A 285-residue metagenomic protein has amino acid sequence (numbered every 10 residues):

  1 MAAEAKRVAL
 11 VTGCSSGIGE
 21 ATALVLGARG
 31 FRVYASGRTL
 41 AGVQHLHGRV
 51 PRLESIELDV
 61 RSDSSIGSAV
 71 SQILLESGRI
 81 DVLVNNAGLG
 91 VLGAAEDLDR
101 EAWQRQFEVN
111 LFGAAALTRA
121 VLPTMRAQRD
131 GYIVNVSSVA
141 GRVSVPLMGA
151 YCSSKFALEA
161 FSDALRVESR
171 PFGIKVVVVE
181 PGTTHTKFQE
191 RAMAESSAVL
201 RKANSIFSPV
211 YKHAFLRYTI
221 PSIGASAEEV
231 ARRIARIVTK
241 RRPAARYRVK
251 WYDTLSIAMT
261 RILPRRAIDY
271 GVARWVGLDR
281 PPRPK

Functional and structural regions predicted by a protein language model:
S15-S16: Conserved glycine-rich cofactor-binding loop
L58-S68, R100: The beta1-alpha1 cofactor-binding region of Rossmann-like NAD(H)/NADP(H)-dependent oxidoreductases
Q72-N85, V91: A glycine-rich helix->loop->beta "capping" turn within Rossmann-like NAD(P)(H)-dependent oxidoreductase domains
A94-A95, D99-Q104: Substrate-binding pocket helix/loop in short-chain dehydrogenase/reductase
T118, S154: Active-site helix of classical SDR
S138: Residue(s) in the substrate-gating loop at a strand-loop-helix junction that position the organic substrate next
E168-P221: C-terminal beta-strand-loop-alpha-helix "lid" module of Rossmann-like NAD(P)-dependent dehydrogenases
